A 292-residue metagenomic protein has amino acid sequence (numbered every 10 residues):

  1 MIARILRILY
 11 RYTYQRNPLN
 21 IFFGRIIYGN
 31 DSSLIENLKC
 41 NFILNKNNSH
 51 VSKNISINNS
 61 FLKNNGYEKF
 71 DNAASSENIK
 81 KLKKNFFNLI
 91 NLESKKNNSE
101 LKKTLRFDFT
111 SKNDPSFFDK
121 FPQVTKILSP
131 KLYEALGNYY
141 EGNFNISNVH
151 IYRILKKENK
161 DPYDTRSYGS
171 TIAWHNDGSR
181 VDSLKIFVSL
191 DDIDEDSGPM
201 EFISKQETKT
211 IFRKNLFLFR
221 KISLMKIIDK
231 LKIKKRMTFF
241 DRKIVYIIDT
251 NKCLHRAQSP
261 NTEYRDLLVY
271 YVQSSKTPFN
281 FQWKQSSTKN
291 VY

Functional and structural regions predicted by a protein language model:
I2-Y12, P18-R25, L44, S52 (+4 more regions): Non-heme Fe(II)/2-oxoglutarate
A3-I8, Y12-N65, D71-I172: Non-heme Fe(II)-dependent double-stranded beta-helix
R153-L155, N176, V188-D192, S204: Short, structured patches in soluble enzyme cores that scaffold and shape functional sites
D161-D164, L184-K185, D196-K205, I211-N215 (+2 more regions): A short secondary-structure junction signal
D164-I172, F217-L231, W283-S287: Short, surface-exposed loop/helix-turn segments at secondary-structure junctions that function as lids/hinges flanking
T171-S179, K252-A257: Histidine-centered catalytic micro-motifs
G178-E195, F240, I247, Y271-S274: Short, conserved beta-strand element in jelly-roll/cupin
I193-C253: Double-stranded beta-helix
